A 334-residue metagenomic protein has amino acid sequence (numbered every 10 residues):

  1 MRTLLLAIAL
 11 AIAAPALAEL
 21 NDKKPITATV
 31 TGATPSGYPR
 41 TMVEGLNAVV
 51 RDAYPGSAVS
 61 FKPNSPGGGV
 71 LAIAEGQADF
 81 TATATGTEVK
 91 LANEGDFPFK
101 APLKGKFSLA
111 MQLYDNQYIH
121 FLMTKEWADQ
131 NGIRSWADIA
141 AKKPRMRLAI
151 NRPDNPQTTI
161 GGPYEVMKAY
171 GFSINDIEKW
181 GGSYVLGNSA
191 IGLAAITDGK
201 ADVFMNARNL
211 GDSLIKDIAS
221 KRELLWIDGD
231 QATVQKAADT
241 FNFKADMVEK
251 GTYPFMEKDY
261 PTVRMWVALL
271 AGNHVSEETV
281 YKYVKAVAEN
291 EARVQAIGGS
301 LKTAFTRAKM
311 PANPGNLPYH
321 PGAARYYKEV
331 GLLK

Functional and structural regions predicted by a protein language model:
M1-A9: Sec-dependent signal peptide recognition, specifically the positively charged N-region followed immediately by
A13-P15: N-terminal signal peptide c-region/cleavage motif recognized by signal peptidases
P25-A53, S57-A58, Q117-I119, M123-D198 (+3 more regions): Bilobed "Venus flytrap"/periplasmic-binding protein-like clamshell domains and structurally analogous long
G45-I73, F255-E257: Extracytoplasmic small-molecule ligand-binding "clamshell" domains of the periplasmic binding protein/Venus flytrap
I73-I119: N-terminal segment of the mature folded domain
T85-T87, G95-F97, L109, K125-W127 (+1 more regions): Pocket-lining segment of extracytoplasmic ligand-binding domains
D129, R134-G162, A245-F305, K309-A312: Ligand-binding clefts/hinges and TM-proximal coupling segments of bilobed small-molecule sensing domains
A190, D198, R208-S220, W226 (+3 more regions): An extracytoplasmic/periplasmic, membrane-proximal ligand-sensing/linker region
